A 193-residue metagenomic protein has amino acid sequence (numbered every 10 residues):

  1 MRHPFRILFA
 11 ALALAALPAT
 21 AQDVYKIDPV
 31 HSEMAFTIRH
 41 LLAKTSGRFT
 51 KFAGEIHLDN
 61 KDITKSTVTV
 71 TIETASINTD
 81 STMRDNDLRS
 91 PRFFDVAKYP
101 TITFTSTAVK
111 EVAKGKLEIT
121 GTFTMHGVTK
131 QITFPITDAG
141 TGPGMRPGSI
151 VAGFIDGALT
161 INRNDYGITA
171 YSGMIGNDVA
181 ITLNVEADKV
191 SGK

Functional and structural regions predicted by a protein language model:
M1-F9: Bacterial N-terminal signal peptides that target proteins for export
A16-P18: N-terminal signal peptide c-region/cleavage motif recognized by signal peptidases
A21-K193: Low-complexity, acidic/polar, glycine-enriched regions of mature
